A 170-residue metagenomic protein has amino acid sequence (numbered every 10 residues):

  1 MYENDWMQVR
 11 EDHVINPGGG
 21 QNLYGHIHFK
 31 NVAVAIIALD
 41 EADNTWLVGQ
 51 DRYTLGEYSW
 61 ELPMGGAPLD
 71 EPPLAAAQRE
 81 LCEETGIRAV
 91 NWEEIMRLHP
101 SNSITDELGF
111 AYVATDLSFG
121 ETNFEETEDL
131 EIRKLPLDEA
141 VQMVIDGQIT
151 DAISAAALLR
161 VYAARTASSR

Functional and structural regions predicted by a protein language model:
M1-A35, D40-E41: Acidic, metal-coordinating catalytic segment for phosphate/diphosphate chemistry, firing primarily on the Nudix
Q8-D12, N22, Y58, L108-F110 (+1 more regions): Short beta-strand micro-motifs in enzyme catalytic cores
V9-E11, I37, L47, A111-V113 (+1 more regions): Conserved hydrophobic/aromatic beta-strand scaffold that supports enzyme active sites
P17-G19, D40-A42, D51, T115-F119 (+2 more regions): Short loop segments at secondary-structure junctions
I27-K30, V34-R79: Conserved Nudix-box catalytic region and its N-terminal flanking loop in Nudix hydrolases and closely related
H28-N31, L39-D40, R52, E61 (+3 more regions): Active-site segment of metal-dependent pyrophosphate-handling enzymes, primarily the Nudix hydrolase catalytic core
L47, L62-I95, Y112, F124-T127 (+1 more regions): The catalytic Nudix box helix
Y58, L69, E94, S103 (+3 more regions): Nudix hydrolase/Nudix homology domain
